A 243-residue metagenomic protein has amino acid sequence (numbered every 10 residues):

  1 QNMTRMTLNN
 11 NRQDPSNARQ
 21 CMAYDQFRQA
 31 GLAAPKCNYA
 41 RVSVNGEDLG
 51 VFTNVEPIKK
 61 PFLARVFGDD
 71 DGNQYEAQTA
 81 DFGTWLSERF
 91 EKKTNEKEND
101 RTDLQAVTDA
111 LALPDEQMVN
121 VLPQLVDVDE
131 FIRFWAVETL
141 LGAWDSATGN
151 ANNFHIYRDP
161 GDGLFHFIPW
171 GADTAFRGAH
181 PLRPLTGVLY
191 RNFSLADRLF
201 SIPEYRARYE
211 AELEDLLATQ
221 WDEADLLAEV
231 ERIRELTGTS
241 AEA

Functional and structural regions predicted by a protein language model:
Q1-A243: Phosphate/dinucleotide-binding and metal-coordinating scaffold of catalytic cores in nucleotide-dependent enzymes
